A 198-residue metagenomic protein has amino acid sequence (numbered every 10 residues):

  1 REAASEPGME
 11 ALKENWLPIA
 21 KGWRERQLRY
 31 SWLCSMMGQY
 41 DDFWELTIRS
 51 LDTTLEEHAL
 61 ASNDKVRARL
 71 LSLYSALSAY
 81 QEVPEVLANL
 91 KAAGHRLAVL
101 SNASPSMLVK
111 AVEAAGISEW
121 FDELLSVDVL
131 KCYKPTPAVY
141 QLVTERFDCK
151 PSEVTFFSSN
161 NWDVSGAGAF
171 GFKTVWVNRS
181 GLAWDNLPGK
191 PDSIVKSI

Functional and structural regions predicted by a protein language model:
R1-E25: Active-site neighborhood of HAD-like aspartate-dependent phosphohydrolases
E2-A3, G22, R49-T53, R69 (+3 more regions): Alpha-helical elements of Rossmann-like donor-binding domains used by nucleotide-donor carbohydrate transfer enzymes
E2-A3, L33-Q39, L182-P188: Short, flexible, glycine-rich and Lys/Arg-enriched loop motifs at helix boundaries that contact anionic partners
A11-N15, E57-S62, G116-W120, D148: Short helix-capping segments at alpha-helix termini
L12-N15, A79, E113, P135: Residue-level signature of the cytosolic catalytic core of signaling kinases
L17-A68: A metal-dependent, Asp-based hydrolase signature
Y40-E45, S62-V99, S106-V109, P137: Short, acidic loop-to-helix structural element flanking the phosphoryl-transfer center in phosphate-processing enzymes
A88, L100, S104-P105, V109-I198: Asp-based, Mg2+/Mn2+-dependent phosphohydrolase catalytic module
